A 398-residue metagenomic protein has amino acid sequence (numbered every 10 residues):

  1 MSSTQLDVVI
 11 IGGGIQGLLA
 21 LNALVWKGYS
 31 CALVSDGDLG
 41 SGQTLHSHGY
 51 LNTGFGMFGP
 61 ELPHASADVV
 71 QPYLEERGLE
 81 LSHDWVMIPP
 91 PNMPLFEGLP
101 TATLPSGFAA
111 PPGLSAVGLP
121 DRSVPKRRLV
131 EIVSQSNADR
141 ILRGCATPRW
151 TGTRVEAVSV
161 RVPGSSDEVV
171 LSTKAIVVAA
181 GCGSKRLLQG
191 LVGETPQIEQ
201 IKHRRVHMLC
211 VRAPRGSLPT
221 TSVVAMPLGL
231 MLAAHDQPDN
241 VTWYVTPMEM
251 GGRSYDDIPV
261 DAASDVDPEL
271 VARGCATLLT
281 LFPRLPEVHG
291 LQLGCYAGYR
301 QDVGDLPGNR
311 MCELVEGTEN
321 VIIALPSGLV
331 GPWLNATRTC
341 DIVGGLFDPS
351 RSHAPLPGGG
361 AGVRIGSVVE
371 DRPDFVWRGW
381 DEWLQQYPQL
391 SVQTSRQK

Functional and structural regions predicted by a protein language model:
L6-L33: N-terminal Rossmann-like FAD-binding beta1-loop-alpha1 element of flavoenzymes
V9-I11, L171-G183, N335: Short hydrophobic core segments
N22-A23, L51, V178, C182-T318: Active-site substrate-recognition segment that forms the wall of the catalytic cavity or substrate channel
V25-S47: Glycine-rich FAD pyrophosphate-binding loop
H48-P120: Dinucleotide-binding Rossmann-like beta1-alpha1 core, especially the glycine-rich loop that anchors the ADP
F58-A65, P90-M93, G113-S134, I141-R143 (+2 more regions): Short beta-strand to alpha-helix junction loop
A138-P163: A conserved short coil-to-beta-strand element within the FAD-binding core of flavoproteins
T280-G379: C-terminal catalytic lobe of FAD-dependent flavoproteins
